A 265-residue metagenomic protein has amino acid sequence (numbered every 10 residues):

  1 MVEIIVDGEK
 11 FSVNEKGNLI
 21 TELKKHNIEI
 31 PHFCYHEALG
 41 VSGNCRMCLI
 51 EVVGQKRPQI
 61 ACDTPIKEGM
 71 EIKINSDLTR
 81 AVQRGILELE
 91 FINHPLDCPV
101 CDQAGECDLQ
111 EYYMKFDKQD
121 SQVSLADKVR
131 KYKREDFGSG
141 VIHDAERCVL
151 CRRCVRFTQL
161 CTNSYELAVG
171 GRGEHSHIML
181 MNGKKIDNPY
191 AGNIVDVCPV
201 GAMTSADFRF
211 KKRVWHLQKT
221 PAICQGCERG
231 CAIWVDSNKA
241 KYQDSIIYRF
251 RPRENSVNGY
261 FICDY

Functional and structural regions predicted by a protein language model:
M1-E3: Extreme N-terminal starter segment of soluble prokaryotic enzymes
I5-E9, V53-G54: Short strand-turn-strand beta-turns centered on an Asx-Gly dipeptide
E9-G17: Short, contiguous acidic and Ser/Thr-rich linear segments
L19-V53: A basic, amphipathic helix-loop patch mediating RNA/tRNA/ribosome contacts
T21, K25, I66-I74, V257-F261: Short, surface-exposed linear segments at secondary-structure transitions and domain or protein termini
R46-Q225, R229-I233, I246: Fe-S ferredoxin-like electron-transfer domains and their immediately adjacent linker/connector regions across
I50, I233-K239, P252: Short beta-strand elements
A240-Y265: Extended active-site and interfacial segments that coordinate phosphate-rich ligands in large catalytic machineries
